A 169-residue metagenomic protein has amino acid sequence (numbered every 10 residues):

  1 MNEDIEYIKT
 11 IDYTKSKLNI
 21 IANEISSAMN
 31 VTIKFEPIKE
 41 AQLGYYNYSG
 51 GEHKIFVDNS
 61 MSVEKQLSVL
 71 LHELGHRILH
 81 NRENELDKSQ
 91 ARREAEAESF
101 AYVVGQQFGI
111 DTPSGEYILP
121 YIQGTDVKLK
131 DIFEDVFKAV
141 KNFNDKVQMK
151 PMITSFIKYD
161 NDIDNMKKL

Functional and structural regions predicted by a protein language model:
M1-I55, M61: Contiguous, non-catalytic segments that form substrate-binding/exosite surfaces or channel walls
S26-V31, P37-Q42, G50-H53, L70 (+5 more regions): Catalytic phosphate/metal-binding cores of nucleic-acid and nucleotide-processing enzymes, i.e., regions that mediate
G51-L70, E85-R92: Short pre-active-site segment immediately N-terminal to the catalytic Zn-binding motif
S68-R82, A97: Active-site recognition of the HExxH zinc-binding catalytic motif
E83-E98, Q106: Active-site metal-coordination segments of metallo-dependent hydrolases
A97, D164-L169: Non-Sec secretion/translocation targeting segments of pathogen effectors
Y102-M166: Long, well-structured alpha-helical subdomains associated with metal-dependent extracellular/ecto-lumenal hydrolases
